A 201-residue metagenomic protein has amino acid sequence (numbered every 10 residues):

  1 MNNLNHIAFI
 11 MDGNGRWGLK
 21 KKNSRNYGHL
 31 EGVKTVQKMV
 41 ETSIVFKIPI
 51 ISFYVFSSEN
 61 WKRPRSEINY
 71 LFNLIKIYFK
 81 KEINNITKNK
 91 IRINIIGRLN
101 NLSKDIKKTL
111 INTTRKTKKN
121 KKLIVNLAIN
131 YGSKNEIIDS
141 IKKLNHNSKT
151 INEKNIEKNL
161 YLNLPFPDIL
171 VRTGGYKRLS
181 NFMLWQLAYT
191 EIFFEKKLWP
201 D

Functional and structural regions predicted by a protein language model:
M1-D201: Flexible, compositionally biased loop and terminal segments
